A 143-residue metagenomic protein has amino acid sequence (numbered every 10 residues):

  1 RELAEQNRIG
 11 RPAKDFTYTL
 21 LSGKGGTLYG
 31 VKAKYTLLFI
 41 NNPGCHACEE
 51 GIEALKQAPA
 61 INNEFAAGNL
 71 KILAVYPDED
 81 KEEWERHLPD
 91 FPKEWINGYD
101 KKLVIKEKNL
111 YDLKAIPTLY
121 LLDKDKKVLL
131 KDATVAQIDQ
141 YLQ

Functional and structural regions predicted by a protein language model:
R1-T17, Y29-V31, I61, E82 (+1 more regions): N-proximal helix/coil linker or "cap" segments that precede and/or mark the start of modular domains
A13-K14, Y35-T36, I116-P117: Short loop/turn microsegments at loop-to-beta-strand junctions
G26-L55, K71-L73: Short active-site neighborhood of thiol/selenol oxidoreductases, capturing the structured segment around
E49-P89, L103-N109: Structural microenvironment flanking redox-active thiols in thiol-disulfide oxidoreductases
K71, E94-I96: Conserved beta-strand segments of alpha/beta enzyme cores
K93, D100-Q143: Thiol/disulfide oxidoreductase modules built on the thioredoxin-like
